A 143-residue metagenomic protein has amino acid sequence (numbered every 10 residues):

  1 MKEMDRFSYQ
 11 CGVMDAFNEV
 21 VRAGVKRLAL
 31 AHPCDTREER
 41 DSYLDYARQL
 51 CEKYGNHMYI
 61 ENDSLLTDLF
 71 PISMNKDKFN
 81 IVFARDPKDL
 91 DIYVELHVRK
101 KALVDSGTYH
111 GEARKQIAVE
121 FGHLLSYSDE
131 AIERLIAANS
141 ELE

Functional and structural regions predicted by a protein language model:
M1-A102, S106-Y109, E120, D129-E143: A conserved ligand/cofactor-binding region detector
K115-G122: An amphipathic, hydrophobic-aromatic interaction surface with interspersed Lys/Arg that forms lipid/phosphate-bearing
